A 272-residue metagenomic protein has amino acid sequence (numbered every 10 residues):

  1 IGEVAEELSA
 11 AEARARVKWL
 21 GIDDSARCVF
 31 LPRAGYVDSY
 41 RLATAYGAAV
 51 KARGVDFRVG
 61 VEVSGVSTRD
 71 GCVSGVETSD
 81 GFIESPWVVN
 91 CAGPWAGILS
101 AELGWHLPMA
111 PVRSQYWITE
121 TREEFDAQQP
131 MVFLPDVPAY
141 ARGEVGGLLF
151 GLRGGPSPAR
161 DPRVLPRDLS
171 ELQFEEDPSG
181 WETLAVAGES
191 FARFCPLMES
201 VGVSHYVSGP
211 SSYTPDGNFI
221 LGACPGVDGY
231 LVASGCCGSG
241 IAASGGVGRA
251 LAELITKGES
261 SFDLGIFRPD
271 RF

Functional and structural regions predicted by a protein language model:
I1-A15, P138-A141, G147, E175: Dinucleotide-binding Rossmann-like beta1-alpha1 core, especially the glycine-rich loop that anchors the ADP
E7-E12, P225-F272: C-terminal lid/capping helical subdomain adjacent to the catalytic/cofactor pocket in oxidative enzymes
S9, V59-V61, H205: Short loop/edge segments at beta-strand edges and connector loops that shape dinucleotide/nucleotide cofactor-binding
V17-S25, S67-S74, Y213-G217, G226-V227: A short, glycine/Asx- and small/polar-enriched loop/turn that sits immediately N-terminal to a beta-strand
C28-A49, P94-W95, S179-S190, C236 (+2 more regions): Mid-domain beta-loop-alpha active-site segment that forms a flexible, acidic cofactor/metal-binding surface
V29-W87: Helical element adjacent to the flavin cofactor pocket in flavoenzyme catalytic cores
G81-P130, F262: Central helical "cap/lid" subdomain
H106, R122-G229: Active-site lid/adjacent beta-loop-alpha segment flanking the redox-cofactor pocket in flavoenzymes
